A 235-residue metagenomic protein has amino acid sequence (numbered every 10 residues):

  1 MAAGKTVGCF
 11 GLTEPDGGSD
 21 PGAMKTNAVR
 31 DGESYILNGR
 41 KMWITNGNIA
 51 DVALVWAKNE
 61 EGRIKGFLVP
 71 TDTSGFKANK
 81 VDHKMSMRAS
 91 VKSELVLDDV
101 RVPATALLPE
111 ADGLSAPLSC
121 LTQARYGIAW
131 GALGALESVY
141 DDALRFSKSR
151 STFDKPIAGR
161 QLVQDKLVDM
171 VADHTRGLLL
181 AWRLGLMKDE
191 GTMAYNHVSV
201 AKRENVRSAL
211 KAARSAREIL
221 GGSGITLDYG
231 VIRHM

Functional and structural regions predicted by a protein language model:
G4, R30-Y35, E94-V96, E110 (+1 more regions): Alpha-helical interface subdomain recognition
G4-T13: A short, Trp-centered hydrophobic/proline-enriched beta-strand micro-motif
G11, M24, R40-M42, L54 (+1 more regions): Glycine-rich, charged/polar anion/phosphate-binding loops that engage phosphate groups from diverse ligands
D16-K25: Active-site-adjacent elements of ketosynthase-type condensing enzymes
G17-G18, M42-N48, S86, Q123-G127: Glycine-rich phosphate/pyrophosphate-binding beta-alpha loops
S19, T105-A111: Cytochrome P450 core scaffold surrounding the K-helix E-X-X-R motif and the conserved "meander" helix-loop region
A23, D72-R101: Flexible, small-/acidic-enriched active-site or ligand-binding loops
S34, R40-A78: A short core secondary-structure module
